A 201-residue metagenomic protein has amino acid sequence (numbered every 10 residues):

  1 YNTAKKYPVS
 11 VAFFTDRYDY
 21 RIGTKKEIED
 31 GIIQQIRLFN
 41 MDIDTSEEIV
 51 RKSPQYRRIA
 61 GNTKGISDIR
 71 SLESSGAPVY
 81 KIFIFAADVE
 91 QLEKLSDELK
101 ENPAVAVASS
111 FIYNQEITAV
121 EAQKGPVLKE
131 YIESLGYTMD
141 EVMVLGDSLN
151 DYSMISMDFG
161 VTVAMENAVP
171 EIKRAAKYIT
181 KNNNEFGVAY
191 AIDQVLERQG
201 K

Functional and structural regions predicted by a protein language model:
T3-S10, F14-L145: Conserved acidic, metal-coordinating active-site core of Asp-based, Mg2+-dependent phosphoryl-transfer enzymes
K100, Q115-K201: Mg2+-dependent phosphoryl-transfer enzymes with acidic/Ser/Thr/Gly-rich catalytic loops
